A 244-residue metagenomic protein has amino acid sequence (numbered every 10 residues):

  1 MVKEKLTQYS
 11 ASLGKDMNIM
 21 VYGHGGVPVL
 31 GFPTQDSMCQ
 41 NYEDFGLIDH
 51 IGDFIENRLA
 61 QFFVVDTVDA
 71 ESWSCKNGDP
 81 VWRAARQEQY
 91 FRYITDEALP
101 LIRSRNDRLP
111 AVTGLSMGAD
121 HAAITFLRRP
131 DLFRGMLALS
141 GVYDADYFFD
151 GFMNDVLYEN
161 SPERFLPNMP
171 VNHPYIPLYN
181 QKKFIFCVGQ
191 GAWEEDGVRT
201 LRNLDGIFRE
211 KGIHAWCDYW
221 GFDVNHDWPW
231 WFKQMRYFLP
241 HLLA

Functional and structural regions predicted by a protein language model:
M1-A244: Non-catalytic cap/lid and distal C-terminal segments of serine-dependent acyl enzymes
